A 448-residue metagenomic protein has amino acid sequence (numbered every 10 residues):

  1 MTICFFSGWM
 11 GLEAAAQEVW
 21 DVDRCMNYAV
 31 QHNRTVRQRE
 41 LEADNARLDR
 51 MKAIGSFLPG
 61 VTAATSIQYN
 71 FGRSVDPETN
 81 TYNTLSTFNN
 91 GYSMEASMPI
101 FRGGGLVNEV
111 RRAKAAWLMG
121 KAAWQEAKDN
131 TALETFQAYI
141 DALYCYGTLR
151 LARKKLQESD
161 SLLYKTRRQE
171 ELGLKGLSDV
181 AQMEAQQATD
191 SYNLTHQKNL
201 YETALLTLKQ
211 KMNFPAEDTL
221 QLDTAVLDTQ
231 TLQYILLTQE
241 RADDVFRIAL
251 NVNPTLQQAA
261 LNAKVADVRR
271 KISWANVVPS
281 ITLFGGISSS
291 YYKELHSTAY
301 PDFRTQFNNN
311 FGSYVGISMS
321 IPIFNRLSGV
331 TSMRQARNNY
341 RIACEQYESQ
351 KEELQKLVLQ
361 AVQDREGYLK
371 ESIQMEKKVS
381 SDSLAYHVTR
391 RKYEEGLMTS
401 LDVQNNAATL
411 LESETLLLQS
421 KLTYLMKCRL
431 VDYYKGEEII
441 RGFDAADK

Functional and structural regions predicted by a protein language model:
F5-A14: C-terminal segment of classical bacterial N-terminal signal peptides
A14-T62, A216, D223-K264, V362 (+1 more regions): Bacterial Sec-pathway N-terminal export signals of envelope proteins
Q17-D141, I281, G285, L327-M333 (+1 more regions): Short flexible linkers and secondary-structure junctions
R37-L41, I54-G55, S86, I100-K128 (+9 more regions): Sec/SRP-type N-terminal targeting helices
A64-M98, L227-L237, K271, F284-I321 (+1 more regions): Small/polar, glycine/serine/threonine/aspartate-rich low-complexity segments that form flexible
F71, A216-D218, L416-K448: Acidic, low-complexity, intrinsically disordered peripheral segments
N130-I248, D364, Y368: Periplasmic alpha-helical coiled-coil/stalk elements that build and connect Gram-negative outer-membrane
E170-L174, Y393-L397, Y434: A short glycine-centered flexible hinge/capping loop motif at secondary-structure junctions
